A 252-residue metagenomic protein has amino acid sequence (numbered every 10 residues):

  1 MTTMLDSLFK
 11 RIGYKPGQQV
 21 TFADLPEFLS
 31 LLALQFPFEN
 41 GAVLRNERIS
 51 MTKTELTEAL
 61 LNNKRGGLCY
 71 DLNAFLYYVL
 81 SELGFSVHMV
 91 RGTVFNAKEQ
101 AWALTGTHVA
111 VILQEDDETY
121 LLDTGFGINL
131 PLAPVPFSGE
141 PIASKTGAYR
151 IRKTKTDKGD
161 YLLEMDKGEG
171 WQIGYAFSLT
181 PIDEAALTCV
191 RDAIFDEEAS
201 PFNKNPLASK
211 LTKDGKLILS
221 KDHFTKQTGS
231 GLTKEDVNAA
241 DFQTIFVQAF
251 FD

Functional and structural regions predicted by a protein language model:
M1-K64: Secondary-structure boundary elements
T3-I12, P16, L34-P37, V94-K98 (+2 more regions): His-Asp-centered catalytic microenvironments across diverse enzyme cores, prominently the transglutaminase-like
M4, F75, D241: Short Gly/charged-rich anion-binding patches and loops
R65-R91, V111, A208: Cysteine-centered nucleophilic/redox motifs
S220-D252: Extended, charged low-complexity segments that frequently continue into or abut oligomerization scaffolds
